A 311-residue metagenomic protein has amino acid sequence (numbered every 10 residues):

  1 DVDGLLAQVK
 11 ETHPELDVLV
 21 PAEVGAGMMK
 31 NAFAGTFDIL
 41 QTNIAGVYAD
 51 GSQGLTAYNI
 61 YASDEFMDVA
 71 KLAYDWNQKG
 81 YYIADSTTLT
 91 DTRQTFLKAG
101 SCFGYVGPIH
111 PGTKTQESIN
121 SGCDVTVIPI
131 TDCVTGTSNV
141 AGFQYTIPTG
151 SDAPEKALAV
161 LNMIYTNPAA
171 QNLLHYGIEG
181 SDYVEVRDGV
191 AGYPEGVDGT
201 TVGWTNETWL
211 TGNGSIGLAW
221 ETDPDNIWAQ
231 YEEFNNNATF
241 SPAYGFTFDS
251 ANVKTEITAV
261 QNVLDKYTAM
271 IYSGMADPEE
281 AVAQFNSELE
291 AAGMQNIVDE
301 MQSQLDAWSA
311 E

Functional and structural regions predicted by a protein language model:
D1-A32, N43-T88, T149-E155, M163 (+4 more regions): Helix-loop-helix "hinge/cap" segment bordering the ligand-binding cleft or interdomain interface
D3-L6, A70, Y74, Q94 (+7 more regions): Extracytoplasmic/secreted envelope proteins and their assembly/folding machinery, especially bacterial periplasmic
P21-N43, P108-P111, T126-T131: Short, glycine-/small- and polar/acidic-enriched structural segments that line small-molecule recognition paths
I39-E65, E117, C123, I128-T135 (+2 more regions): Short, solvent-exposed loop/beta-turn-alpha elements that line the ligand-binding surface or hinge of extracytoplasmic
Y74-Q78, R93-G192: Glycine-rich, aromatic-lined ligand/substrate-binding cores of catalytic and carbohydrate-binding domains
K156-A269, S273-M275: Conserved small-residue motifs centered on glycine
M270-E311: Histidine-centered catalytic/metal-binding microenvironments
